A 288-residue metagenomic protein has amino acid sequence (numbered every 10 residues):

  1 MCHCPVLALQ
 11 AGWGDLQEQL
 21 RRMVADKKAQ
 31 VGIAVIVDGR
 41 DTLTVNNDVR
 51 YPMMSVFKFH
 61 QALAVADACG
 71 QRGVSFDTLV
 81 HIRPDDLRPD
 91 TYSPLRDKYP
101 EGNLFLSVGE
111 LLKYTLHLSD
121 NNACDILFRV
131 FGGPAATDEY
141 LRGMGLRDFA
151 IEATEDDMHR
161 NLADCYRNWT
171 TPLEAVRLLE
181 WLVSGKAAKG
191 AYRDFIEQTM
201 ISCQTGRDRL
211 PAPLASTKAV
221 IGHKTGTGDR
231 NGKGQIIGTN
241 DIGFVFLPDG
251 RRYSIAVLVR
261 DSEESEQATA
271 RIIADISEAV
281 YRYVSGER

Functional and structural regions predicted by a protein language model:
M1-V6: Bacterial N-terminal signal peptides
L9-P52, D229: Beta-lactamase-like hydrolase cores
G12-R22, R129-V130, P134, R177-R209 (+2 more regions): Structured C-terminal helix/loop/strand segments within mature extracytoplasmic catalytic/sensor domains
Q30, L104, D125-A187: Mid-domain, small-residue-enriched loop/turn segments at the edges of structured enzyme/sensor domains
G32-I36, T44, H60, H81 (+2 more regions): Soluble periplasmic/extracytoplasmic beta-strand elements of cell-envelope proteins
P52-V80, T115, I255: Active-site SXXK
D67-L87, P134, K189-R193: Short, well-structured active-site flanking segments
L87-D125: Conserved catalytic neighborhood of penicillin-recognizing serine enzymes
